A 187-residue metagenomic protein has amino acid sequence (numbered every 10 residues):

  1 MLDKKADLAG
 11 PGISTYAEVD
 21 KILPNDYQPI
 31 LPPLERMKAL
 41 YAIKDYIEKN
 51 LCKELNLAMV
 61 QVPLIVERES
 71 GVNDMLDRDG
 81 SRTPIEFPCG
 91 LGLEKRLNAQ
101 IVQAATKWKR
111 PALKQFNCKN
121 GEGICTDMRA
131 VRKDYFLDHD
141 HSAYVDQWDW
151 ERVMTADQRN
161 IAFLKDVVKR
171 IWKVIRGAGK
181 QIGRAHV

Functional and structural regions predicted by a protein language model:
L2-D7, G12-H141, D149-V153: Class II aminoacyl-tRNA synthetase-like tRNA-binding/catalytic domains
P24, R170-H186: Metal-assisted phosphate- and nucleotidyl-transfer catalytic regions
A42, Y46, D166-V174: Long, highly charged amphipathic alpha-helices
R152-D157, G177-Q181: Short, surface-exposed, polar/charged, turn-prone segments marking secondary-structure boundaries
T155-K165: Well-ordered alpha/beta subsegment
